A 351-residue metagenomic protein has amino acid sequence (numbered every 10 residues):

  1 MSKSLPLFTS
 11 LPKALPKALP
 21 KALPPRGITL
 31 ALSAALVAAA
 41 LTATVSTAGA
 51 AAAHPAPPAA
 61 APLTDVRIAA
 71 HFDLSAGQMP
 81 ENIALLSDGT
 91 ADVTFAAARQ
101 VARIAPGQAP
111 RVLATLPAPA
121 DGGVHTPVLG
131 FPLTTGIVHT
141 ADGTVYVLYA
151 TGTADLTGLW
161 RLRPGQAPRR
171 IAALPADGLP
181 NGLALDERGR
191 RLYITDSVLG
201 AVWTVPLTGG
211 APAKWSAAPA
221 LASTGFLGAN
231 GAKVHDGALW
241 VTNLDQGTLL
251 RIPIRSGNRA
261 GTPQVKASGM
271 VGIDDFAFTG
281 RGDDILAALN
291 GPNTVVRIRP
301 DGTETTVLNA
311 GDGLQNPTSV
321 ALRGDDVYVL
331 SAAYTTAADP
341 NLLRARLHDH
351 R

Functional and structural regions predicted by a protein language model:
M1-A53: Secretory targeting and sorting signals
P57-G77: A short helix->beta-strand "capping" segment at the edge of beta-propeller domains
D65-F72, P110-A118, R169-A173, A213-P219 (+2 more regions): Beta-propeller fold detector
D73-A91, P119-V145, Y149, L174-L192 (+6 more regions): Beta-rich, blade/repeat-based domains predominating in secreted/periplasmic proteins but also intracellular
A96, A150-G152, S197-V198, L207 (+3 more regions): Short loop/turn segments immediately following the C-termini of beta-strands
Q100-A102, G158-W160, A201-W203, T248-L250 (+2 more regions): A short loop-to-beta-strand structural motif that recurs across blades of beta-propeller domains
A105-A109, L162-A167, P206-G210, P253-N258 (+2 more regions): Short loop/turn segments that connect beta-strands within beta-propeller blades
G158-L207: Hydrophobic alpha-helical segments and helix pairs
